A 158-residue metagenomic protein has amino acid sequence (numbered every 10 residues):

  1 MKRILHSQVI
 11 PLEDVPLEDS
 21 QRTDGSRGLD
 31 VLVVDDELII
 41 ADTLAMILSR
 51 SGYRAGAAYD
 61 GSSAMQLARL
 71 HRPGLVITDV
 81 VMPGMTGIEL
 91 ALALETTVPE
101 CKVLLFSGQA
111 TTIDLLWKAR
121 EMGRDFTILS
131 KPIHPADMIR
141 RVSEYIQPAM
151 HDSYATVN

Functional and structural regions predicted by a protein language model:
M1-D30, H134-N158: Non-catalytic signal-transmission and effector/linker regions of two-component phosphorelay proteins
D42-R50: Charged docking surfaces used in two-component/phosphorelay signaling
G52-Y59, L67, L129: Short hydrophobic/Thr-rich beta-strand motif most characteristic of the beta2 strand and flanking loop of CheY-like
Y59-S63, T86-L90: Acidic catalytic/metal-coordinating carboxylates
R69-H71, L94-C101, E121-G123: Conserved phosphotransfer cores of two-component systems
D79, S107: Active-site residues of response regulator receiver
M82: Receiver (REC) domain active-site loop signature in two-component systems and cognate sites in sensor histidine kinases
E89, K102, A110-S130, A136-E144: Alpha4 helix (beta4-alpha4-beta5 surface) of REC/receiver domains from two-component response regulators
